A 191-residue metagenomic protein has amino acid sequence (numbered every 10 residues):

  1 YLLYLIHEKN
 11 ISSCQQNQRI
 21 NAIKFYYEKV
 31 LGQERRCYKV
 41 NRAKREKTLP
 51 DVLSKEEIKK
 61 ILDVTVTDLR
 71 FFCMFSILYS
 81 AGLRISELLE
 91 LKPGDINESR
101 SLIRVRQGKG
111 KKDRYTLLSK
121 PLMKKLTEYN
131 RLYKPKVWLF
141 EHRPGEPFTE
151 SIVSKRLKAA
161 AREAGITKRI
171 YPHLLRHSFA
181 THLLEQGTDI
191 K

Functional and structural regions predicted by a protein language model:
Y1-K191: Conserved catalytic core of the tyrosine transesterase superfamily
